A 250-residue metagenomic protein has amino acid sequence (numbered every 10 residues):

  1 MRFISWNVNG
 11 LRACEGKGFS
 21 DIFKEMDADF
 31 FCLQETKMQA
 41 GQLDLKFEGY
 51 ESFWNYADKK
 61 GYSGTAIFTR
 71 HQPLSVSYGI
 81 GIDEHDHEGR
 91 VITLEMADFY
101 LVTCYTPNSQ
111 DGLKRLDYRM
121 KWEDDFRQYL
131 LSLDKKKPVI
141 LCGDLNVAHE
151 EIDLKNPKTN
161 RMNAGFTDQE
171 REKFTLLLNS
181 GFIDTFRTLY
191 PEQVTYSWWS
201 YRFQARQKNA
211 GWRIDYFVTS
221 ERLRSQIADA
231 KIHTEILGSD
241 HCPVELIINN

Functional and structural regions predicted by a protein language model:
M1-F47, A57-S63: N-terminal, active-site-proximal structural segment of metallo-dependent hydrolase catalytic domains
M1-N9, D98-Q110, C142: Active-site-proximal beta-strand elements of phosphoester/diester hydrolases
N7, F23-G41, L101, L130-E151 (+4 more regions): Active-site beta-strand/loop signature of hydrolases that rely on acidic residues for catalysis
K37, Q42-S109: Structured beta-strand-rich core segments of catalytic domains in phosphoester-bond hydrolases
E51, W122-A210, I214: Metal-dependent phosphoesterases centered on the DNase I-like endonuclease/exonuclease/phosphatase
K60-S75, Q193, Q204-S225: Conserved beta strand-loop-helix elements of the APE1-like EEP
R70, L94-A97, S220-E221, S239 (+1 more regions): Active-site beta-strand termini and strand-to-loop segments that position acidic
G81-I82, P107-E123, K158-M162: Surface-exposed cleft-lining segments at the edges of enzyme active sites
